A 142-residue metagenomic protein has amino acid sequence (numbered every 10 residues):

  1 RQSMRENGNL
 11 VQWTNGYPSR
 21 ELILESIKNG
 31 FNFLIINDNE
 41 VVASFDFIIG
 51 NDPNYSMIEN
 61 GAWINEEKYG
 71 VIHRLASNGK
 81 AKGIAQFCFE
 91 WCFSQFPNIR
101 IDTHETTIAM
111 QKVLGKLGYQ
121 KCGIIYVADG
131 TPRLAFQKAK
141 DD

Functional and structural regions predicted by a protein language model:
Q2-L22: Conserved GNAT-fold acetyl-CoA-binding loop/helix
L22-L34, N51-P53: A short helix-loop-beta-strand connector motif used in the catalytic cores of GNAT acetyltransferases and, in some
L34, E40-N51: Conserved beta-strand in the GNAT
D46-K80: Conserved acyl-donor/pantetheine-binding loop and adjacent beta-alpha core of acyl/acetyltransferases and related
V71, S94-T106: Conserved GNAT acetyl-CoA-binding A-motif
S77-S94, K112-K116: Conserved acetyl-CoA-binding loop-helix of GNAT-fold acetyltransferases
K80, I101-K112, A128-D129: Conserved beta-strand-loop-alpha-helix junction that forms the acyl-donor binding cleft
D102, Q120-L134: Conserved catalytic-core motifs of GNAT/GCN5-like acyltransferases
